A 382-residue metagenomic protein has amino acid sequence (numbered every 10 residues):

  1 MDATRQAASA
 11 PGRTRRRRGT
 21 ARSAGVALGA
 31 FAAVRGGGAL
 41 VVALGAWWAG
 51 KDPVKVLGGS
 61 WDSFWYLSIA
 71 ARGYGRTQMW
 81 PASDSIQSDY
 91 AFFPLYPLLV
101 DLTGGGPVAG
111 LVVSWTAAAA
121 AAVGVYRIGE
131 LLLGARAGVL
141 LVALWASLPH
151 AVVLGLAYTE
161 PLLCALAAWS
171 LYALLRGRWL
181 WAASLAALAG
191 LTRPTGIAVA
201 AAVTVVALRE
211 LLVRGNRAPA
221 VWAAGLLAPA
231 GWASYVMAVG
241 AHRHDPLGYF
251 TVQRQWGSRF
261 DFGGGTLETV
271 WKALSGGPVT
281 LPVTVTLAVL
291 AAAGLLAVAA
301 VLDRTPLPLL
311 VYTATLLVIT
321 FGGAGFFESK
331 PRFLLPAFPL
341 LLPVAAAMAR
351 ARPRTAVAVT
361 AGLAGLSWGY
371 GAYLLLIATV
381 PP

Functional and structural regions predicted by a protein language model:
V34-A49, P53, G58, A200-R209 (+2 more regions): Membrane-lumen/periplasm interface segments of specific transmembrane helices in polyprenyl phosphate-linked
W61-G75, S83-G105, G263-V270: Short hydrophobic/aromatic helix or loop-helix immediately within or flanking a transmembrane segment in polytopic
D84-S85, Y90, P94, L98 (+2 more regions): Loop-to-helix entry region of an early transmembrane alpha helix in multi-pass inner-membrane enzymes
D101-L102, V112-L132, L295-V298: Transmembrane-helix motifs of polytopic, lipid-linked glycan transferases
Y126-S147, V311: Transmembrane-helix signature of polytopic, membrane-embedded enzymes that assemble or transfer cell-envelope glycans
A146, A167-Y172, L180-A207, L227-A233 (+1 more regions): Membrane-interface alpha helices of multi-pass inner-membrane proteins
L156-L162, K330-P331: Short acidic/glycine- and proline-prone juxtamembrane loop motifs at membrane-interface regions of multi-pass membrane
G225-P229, R350-V380: Signature aromatic-anchored transmembrane alpha helix within multi-pass, membrane-resident enzymes that catalyze glycan
